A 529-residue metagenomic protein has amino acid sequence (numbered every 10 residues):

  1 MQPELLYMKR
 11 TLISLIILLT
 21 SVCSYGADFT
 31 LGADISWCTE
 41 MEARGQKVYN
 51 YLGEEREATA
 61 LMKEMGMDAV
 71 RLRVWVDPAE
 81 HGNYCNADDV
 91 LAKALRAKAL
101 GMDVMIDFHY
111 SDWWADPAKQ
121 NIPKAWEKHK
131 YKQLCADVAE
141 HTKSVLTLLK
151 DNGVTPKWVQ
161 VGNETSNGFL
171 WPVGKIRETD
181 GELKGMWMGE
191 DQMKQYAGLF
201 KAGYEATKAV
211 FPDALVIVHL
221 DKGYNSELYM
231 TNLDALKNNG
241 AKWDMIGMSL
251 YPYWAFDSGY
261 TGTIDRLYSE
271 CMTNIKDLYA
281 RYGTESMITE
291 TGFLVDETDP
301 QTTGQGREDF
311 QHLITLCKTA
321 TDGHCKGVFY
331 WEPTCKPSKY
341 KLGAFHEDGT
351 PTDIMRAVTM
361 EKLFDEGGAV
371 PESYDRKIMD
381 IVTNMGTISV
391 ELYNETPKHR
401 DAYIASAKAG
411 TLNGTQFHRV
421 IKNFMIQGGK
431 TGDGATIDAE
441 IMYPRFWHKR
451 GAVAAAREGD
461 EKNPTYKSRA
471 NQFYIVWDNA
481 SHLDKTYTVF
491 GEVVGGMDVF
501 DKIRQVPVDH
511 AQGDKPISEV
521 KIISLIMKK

Functional and structural regions predicted by a protein language model:
T11-T20: Sec-dependent N-terminal signal peptides
A27-L61: Boundary/entry segment of secreted carbohydrate-active catalytic domains
L31-I35, V70-L72, V104-F108, K157-V161 (+4 more regions): Hydrophobic faces of well-ordered beta-strands that scaffold small-molecule active sites in alpha/beta enzyme cores
E42, K47-G53, V76-D88, S166-F169 (+4 more regions): Acidic-and-aromatic substrate-binding clefts and catalytic sites of carbohydrate-active enzymes
A43-R44, I176-G181, D277, D296-A369: Aromatic-rich peripheral "rim/lid" segments of glycoside hydrolase catalytic domains that contact and position glycan
R56-T59, A209-V216, G223-D299, T319: Glycoside hydrolase catalytic-domain groove-lining segments
L61-L215, D221: Substrate-binding cleft and catalytic face of glycoside hydrolase catalytic domains, especially the flexible beta-alpha
V370-K529: Cyclophilin-like peptidyl-prolyl cis-trans isomerases
